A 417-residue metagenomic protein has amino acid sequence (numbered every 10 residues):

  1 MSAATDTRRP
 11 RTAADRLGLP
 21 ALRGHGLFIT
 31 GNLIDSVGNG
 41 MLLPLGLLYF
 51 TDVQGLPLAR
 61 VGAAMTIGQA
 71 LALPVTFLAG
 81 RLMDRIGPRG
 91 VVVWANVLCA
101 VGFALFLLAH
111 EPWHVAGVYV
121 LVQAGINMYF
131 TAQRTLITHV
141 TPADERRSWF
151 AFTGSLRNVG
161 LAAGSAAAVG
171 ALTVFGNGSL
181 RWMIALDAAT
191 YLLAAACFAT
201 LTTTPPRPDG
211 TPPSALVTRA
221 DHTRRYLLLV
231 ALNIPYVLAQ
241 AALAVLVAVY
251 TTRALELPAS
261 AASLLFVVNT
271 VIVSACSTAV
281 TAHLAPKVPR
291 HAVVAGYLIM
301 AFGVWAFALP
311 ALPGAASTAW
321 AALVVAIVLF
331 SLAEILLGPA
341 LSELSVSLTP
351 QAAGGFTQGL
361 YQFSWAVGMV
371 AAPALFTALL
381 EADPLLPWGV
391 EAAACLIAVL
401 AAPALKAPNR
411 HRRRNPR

Functional and structural regions predicted by a protein language model:
S2-H25, L201-P235: Juxtamembrane intracellular "pre-TM" segments in multi-pass secondary transporters
D15-A70, R225-N269: Helix-loop boundary and gating motifs at the non-cytosolic
L73-H110: Conserved MFS/SLC helix-loop-helix module at the cytosolic interface between two early adjacent transmembrane helices
P74-G87, A275-H291, L380: Helix-to-loop junctions at the C-terminal end of transmembrane segments in multipass secondary transporters
G90-L105, A188, H291-F307: Structural signature of the two symmetry-related core transmembrane helices
V118-V159: Cytoplasmic helix-loop-helix junction between adjacent transmembrane helices in 12-TM secondary transporters
V169, A189-P208, A401-L405: C-terminal membrane-cytosol helix-exit motif in multi-pass small-molecule transporters
H291-L337: C-terminal transmembrane helical hairpin of 12-TM major facilitator-type secondary transporters
